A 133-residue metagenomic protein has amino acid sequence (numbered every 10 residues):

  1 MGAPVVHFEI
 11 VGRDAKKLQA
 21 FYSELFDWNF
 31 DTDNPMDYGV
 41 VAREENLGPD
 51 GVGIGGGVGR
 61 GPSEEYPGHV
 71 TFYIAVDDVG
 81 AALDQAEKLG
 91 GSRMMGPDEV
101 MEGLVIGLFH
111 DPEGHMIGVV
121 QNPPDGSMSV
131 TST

Functional and structural regions predicted by a protein language model:
M1-Q19, H69-F72, V120-T133: N-terminal beta-strand motif that seeds the catalytic metal site of vicinal oxygen chelate
G2, E9-G53: Core segments of cupin and vicinal oxygen chelate
V5-R13, R60-E87, V105-H110: Vicinal oxygen chelate
I10, D33, L83-T133: Vicinal oxygen chelate
N46, S63-E64, D98-E99: Short polar/acidic secondary-structure junctions
D50-G55, S129-S132: Short, charged, solvent-exposed linker or helix-capping segments at domain edges/interfaces that act as flexible hinges
V58-R60, N122: Acetyl-CoA-dependent GNAT
